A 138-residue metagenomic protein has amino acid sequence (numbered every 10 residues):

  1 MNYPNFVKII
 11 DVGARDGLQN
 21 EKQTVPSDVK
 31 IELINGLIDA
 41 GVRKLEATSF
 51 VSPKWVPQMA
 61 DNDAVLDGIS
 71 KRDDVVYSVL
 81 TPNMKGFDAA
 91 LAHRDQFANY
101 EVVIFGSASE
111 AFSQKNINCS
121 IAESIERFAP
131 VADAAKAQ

Functional and structural regions predicted by a protein language model:
Y3-A47, Q58-A64, K71-R72: Conserved N-terminal beta1-alpha1 strand-loop-helix module at the mouth
I10-V12, N99-S109: Non-cysteine beta-strand/loop elements that form the S-adenosyl-L-methionine
V12-K30, V75-K85, S113-A122: Active-site mouth loops of central-metabolism enzymes
V42, D95-N99, A137: A structural motif
R43-G68, F105-C119: Glycine-rich, proline-tolerant flexible connector loops at the mouths of alpha/beta enzymes
K44-E46, S78, A98-V103: Conserved beta-strand positions in the central sheet of alpha/beta enzyme cores
W55-V79, E123-Q138: Alpha-helix-loop-beta-strand connector modules within alpha/beta enzyme cores
P82-Q96: Catalytic cores of alpha/beta
